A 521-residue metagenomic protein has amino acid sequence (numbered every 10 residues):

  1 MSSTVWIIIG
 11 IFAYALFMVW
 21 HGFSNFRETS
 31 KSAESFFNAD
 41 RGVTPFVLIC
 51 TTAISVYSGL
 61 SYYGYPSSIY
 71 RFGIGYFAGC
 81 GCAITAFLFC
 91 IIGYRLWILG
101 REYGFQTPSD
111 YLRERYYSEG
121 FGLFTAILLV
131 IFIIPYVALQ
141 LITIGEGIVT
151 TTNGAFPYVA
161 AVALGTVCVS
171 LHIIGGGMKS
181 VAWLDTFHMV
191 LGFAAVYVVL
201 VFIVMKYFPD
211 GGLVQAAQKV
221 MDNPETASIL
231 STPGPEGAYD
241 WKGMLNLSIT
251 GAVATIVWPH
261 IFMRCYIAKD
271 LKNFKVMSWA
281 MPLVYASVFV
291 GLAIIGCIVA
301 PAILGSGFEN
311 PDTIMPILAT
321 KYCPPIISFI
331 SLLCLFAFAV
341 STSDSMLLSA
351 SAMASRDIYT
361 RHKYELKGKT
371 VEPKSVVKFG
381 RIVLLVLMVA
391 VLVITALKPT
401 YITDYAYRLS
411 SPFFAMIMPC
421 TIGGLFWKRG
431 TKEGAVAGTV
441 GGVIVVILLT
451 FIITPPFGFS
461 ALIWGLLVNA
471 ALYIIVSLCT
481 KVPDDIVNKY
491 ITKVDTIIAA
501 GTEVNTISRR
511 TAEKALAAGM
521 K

Functional and structural regions predicted by a protein language model:
M1-K521: Membrane-embedded helix-loop-helix hairpins and adjacent transmembrane boundary segments in multi-pass transporters
